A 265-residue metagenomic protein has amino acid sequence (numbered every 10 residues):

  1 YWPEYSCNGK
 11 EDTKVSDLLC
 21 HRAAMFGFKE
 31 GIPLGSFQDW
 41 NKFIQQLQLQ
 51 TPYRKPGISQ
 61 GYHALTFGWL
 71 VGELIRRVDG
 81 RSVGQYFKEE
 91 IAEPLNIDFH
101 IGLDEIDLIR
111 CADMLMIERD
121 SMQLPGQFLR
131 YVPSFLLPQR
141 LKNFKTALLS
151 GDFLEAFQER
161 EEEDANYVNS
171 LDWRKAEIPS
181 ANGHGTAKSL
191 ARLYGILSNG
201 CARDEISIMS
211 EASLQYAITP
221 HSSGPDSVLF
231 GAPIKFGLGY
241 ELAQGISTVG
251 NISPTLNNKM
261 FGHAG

Functional and structural regions predicted by a protein language model:
P3, K10-T13, C20-A112, Y167 (+2 more regions): Catalytic-site signature segments of enzymes, centered on catalytic residues
Y5-K10, L229-G231: Acidic pyrophosphate-coordinating catalytic loop
L18, Q46-L47, A217, Y240: A generic structural signal for nonpolar/aromatic side chains embedded in well-ordered alpha-helices
H21-R22, Q50, I196-G200, P220: Generic structural signal for alpha-helix termini and adjacent loop/cap motifs
R76, Y194-E205: Non-catalytic, well-ordered alpha-helical segments in soluble enzyme domains
E118-A187, Y216-G265: Active-site Gly/Thr loop motif
T186-S189, G195: Glycine-rich, aromatic-lined ligand/substrate-binding cores of catalytic and carbohydrate-binding domains
A202-Q215, L229-G231: Short acidic alpha-helical/loop segments enriched in Asp/Glu that coordinate divalent cations
